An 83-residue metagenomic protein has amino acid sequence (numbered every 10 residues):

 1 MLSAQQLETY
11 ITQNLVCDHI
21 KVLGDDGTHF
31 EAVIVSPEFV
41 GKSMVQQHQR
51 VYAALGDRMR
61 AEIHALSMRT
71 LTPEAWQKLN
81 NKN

Functional and structural regions predicted by a protein language model:
M1-G27: N-terminal first-folded block
L7, I11, Q47-A61: Short, non-transmembrane amphipathic alpha-helical segments
L23, V33-V35, R69-L71: Solvent-exposed beta-strand sheet faces enriched in polar/charged residues
T28-A32: Conserved loop-to-beta-strand segment in the C-terminal subdomain of adenylate-forming
V33-Q46: A short interface-forming secondary-structure element
A53-N83: C-terminal structural segments of small proteins and small subunits
